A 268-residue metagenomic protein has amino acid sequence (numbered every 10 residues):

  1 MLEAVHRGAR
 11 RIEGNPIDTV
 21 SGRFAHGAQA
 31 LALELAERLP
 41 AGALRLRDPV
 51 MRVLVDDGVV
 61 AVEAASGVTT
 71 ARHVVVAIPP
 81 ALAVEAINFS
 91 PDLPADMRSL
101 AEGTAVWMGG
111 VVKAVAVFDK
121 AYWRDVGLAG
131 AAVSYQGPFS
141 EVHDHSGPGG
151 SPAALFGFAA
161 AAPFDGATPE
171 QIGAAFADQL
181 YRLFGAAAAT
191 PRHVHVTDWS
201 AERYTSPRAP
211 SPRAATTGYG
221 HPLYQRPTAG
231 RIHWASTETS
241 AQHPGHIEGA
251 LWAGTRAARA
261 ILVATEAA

Functional and structural regions predicted by a protein language model:
M1-P49, A77-I87, F139, P212: Active-site/ligand-binding neighborhood in enzyme catalytic cores
I12-P16, S90-L100, A209-A215: Short glycine/proline- and charge-enriched loop/turn segments that cap or connect secondary-structure elements
I17-A28, A43-L46, G67-V68, A105-G109 (+2 more regions): Aromatic-acidic/polar surface patches that form glycan- and anion
A30-R38, V115, A175-R182: Amphipathic alpha-helical segments that form well-ordered structural scaffolds and often line/cohere around active
R38, A81, A121, L183 (+1 more regions): Phosphate/oxyanion-binding loops and surfaces in catalytic or ligand/nucleic-acid-binding neighborhoods
L44, V50, V60-V62, A71-V76 (+3 more regions): A generic "structured core" feature
P49, V55, A64-D125: Central helical "cap/lid" subdomain
V59, G110, V126-A268: Conserved flavin/dinucleotide-binding core of flavoenzymes
